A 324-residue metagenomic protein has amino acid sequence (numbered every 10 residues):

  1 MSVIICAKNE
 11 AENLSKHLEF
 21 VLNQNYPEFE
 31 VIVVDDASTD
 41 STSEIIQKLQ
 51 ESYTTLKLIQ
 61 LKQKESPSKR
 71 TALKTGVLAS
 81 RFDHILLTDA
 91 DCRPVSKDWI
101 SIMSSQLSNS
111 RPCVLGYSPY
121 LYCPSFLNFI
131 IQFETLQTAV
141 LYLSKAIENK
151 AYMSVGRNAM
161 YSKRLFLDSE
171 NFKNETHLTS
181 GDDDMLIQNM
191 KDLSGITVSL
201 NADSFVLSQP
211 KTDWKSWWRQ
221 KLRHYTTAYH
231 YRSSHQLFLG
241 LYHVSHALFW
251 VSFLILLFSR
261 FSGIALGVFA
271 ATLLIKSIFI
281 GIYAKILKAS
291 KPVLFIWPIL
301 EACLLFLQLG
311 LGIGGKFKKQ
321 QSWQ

Functional and structural regions predicted by a protein language model:
M1-S2, E30: Cell-envelope/extracellular polymer assembly enzymes that use nucleotide-activated donors
E10-N23: Short, well-formed alpha-helical segments that are part of the catalytic scaffolds of diverse glycosyltransferases
F20, P27, D35-I45, Q63-E65 (+1 more regions): A conserved acidic beta->alpha catalytic loop
S41, A90-S105: Acidic donor-binding/catalytic loop of UDP-sugar-dependent glycosyltransferases, especially processive GT2
K62-S80, I102: Glycine-rich, basic loop-to-helix element that forms the pyrophosphate-binding segment of sugar-nucleotide handling
I85: Short aromatic/hydrophobic "clamp" motif used to bind/position activated sugar donors
L107, C113-T138, R164-L167, N171-Q236: Catalytic donor/gating beta->alpha subdomain of glycosyltransferases that bind UDP-sugars
H243-Q320: Membrane-embedded multi-pass helical conduit in multi-pass membrane proteins, especially envelope-biosynthetic
